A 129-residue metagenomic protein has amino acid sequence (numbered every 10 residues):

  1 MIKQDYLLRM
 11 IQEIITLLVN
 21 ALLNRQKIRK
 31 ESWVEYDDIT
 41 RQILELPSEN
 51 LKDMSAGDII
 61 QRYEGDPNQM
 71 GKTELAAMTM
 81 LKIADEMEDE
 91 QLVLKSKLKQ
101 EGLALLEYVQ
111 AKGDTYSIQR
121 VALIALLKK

Functional and structural regions predicted by a protein language model:
M1-T73, E107-Y108, L127-K129: N-terminal alpha-helical interaction modules that lie
I14, V19-A21, A77, L81-E86 (+2 more regions): Conserved small-residue packing positions in alpha-helical repeats and bundles
N24-W33, E86-K97: Short coil/turn connectors between adjacent alpha-helices in alpha-solenoid helical repeat scaffolds
V34, Q69-A84, E101, T115-Y116: Short, highly charged low-complexity linear segments
Q91-K129: Amphipathic alpha-helical binding modules
